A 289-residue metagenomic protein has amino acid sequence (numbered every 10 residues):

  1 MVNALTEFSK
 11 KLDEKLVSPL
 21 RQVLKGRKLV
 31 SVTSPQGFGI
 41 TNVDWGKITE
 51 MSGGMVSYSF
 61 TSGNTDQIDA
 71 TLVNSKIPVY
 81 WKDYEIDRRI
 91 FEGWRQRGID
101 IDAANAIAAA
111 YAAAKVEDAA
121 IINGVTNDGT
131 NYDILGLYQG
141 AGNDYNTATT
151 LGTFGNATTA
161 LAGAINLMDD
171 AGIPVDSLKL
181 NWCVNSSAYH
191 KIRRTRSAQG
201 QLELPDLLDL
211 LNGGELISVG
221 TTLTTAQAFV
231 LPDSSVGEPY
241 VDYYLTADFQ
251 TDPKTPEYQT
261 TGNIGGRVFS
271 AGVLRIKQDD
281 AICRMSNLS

Functional and structural regions predicted by a protein language model:
M1-G54, K191-S289: Sequence/fold signature of self-assembling virion shell proteins
V32-I99: Long, hydrophobic/aromatic-enriched structural stretches that serve as scaffold segments
A70, R95-A103, G172-V175, K179: Short, charged/polar micro-motifs that form catalytic or ligand-binding hotspots
I77-V79, S177, T261: A general secondary-structure signal for short beta-strands and their flanking turns/coil in non-transmembrane regions
W81, E85-A164: Alpha-helical scaffold segments that mediate packing/assembly in large oligomeric complexes
D87-F91, V184-A188, Q278: Helix N-cap / beta->alpha transition motif
A114-E117, I121, D169, I173-D176 (+1 more regions): Residue-level signal for secondary-structure boundary elements
Y132-P205: Extended, solvent-exposed, turn-rich assembly/linker loops in the middle of proteins
